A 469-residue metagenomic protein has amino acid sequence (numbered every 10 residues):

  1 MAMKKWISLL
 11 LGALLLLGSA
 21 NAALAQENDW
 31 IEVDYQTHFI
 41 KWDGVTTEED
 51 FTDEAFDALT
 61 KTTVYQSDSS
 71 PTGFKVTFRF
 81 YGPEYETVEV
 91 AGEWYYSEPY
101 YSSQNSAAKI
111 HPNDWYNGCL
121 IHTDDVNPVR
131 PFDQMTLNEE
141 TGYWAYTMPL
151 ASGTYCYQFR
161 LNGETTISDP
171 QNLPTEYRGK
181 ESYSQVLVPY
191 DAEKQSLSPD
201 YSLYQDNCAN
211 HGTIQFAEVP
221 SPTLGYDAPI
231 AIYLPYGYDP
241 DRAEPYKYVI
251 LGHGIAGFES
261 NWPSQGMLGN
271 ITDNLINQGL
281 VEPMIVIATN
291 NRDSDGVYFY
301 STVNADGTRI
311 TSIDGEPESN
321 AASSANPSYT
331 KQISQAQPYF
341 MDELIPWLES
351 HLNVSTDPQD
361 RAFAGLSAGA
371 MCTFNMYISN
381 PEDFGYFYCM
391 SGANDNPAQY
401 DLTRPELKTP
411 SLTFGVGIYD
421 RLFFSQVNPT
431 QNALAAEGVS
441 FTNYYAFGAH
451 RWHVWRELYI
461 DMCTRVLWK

Functional and structural regions predicted by a protein language model:
L16-N28: Sec-dependent signal peptide cleavage junction
V45-E48, T52-F56, D68-T72, T77-S152 (+1 more regions): Aromatic-rich carbohydrate-binding modules that target alpha-glucans
E164-C208, D395-T413, Y419: Extended, polar beta-sheet/loop recognition surfaces of beta-rich domains that mediate binding to diverse ligands
L224-P240: A short loop-to-beta-strand scaffold at the N-terminal edge of the catalytic core in hydrolase folds
G237-E244, Y300-A364: Gly/Ser-rich "nucleophile elbow"/oxyanion-hole loop immediately N-terminal to the catalytic nucleophile in hydrolases
Y238-F299: Short substrate-entry loop that stabilizes the transition state in hydrolases
S350, D357-L407: Primarily recognizes the serine-hydrolase "nucleophile elbow" in alpha/beta-hydrolase and SGNH/GDSL folds
T413-G415, D420-K469: C-terminal catalytic histidine-bearing segment of alpha/beta-hydrolase fold enzymes
